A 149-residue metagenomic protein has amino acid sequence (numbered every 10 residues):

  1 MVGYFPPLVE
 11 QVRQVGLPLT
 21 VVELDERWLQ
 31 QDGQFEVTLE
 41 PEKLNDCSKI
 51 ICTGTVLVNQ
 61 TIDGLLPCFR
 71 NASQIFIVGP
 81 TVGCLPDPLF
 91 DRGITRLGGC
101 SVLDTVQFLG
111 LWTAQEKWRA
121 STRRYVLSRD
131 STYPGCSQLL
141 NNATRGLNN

Functional and structural regions predicted by a protein language model:
M1-V21: Internal active-site segments that recognize and position negatively charged phosphoryl groups and nucleotide moieties
Y4-P7, V22-W28, P80-C84: Short, polar loop motifs at secondary-structure junctions
Q11, T61-C68, P88: A short acidic, amphipathic alpha-helical/loop segment
V12, L44-N45, P67-A72: Short, conserved loop/helix-junction motifs that constitute active-site signature segments in enzyme catalytic cores
L17, R70-Q74, I94: A short helix->loop->beta-strand "cap" motif at the edges of active sites that frequently abuts
Q34-D46: Short acidic low-complexity segments
K49-T53, F76: Structural motif
F76-N149: C-terminal functional extensions of proteins
